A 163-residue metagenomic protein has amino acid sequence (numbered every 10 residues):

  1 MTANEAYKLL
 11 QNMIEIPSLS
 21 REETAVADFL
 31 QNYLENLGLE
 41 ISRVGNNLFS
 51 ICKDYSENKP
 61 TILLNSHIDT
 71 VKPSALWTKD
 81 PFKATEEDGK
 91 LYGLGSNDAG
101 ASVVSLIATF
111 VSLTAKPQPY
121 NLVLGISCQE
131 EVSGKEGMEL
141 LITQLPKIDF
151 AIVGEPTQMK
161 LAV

Functional and structural regions predicted by a protein language model:
M1-N65, T70-P73: N-terminal helical capping/dimerization or prosegment-like subdomains of hydrolases acting on amide or phosphate bonds
A6-K8, D88, L145: Short hydrophobic "helix-edge" motifs at membrane interfaces and signal-peptide entry regions
L19, G95-N97, E136, P156: Gly/Ser/Thr-rich beta-alpha loop segments that engage phosphate groups in nucleotides
I41, A84-E86, V163: A structural signal for short hydrophobic beta-strand segments in well-ordered beta-sheet cores
V44, L94, G125-S127: Structural motif
Y55-S56, D69-V71, A99, E131-V132 (+1 more regions): A short acidic, glycine/proline-enriched capping/turn motif at secondary-structure boundaries, especially helix N-cap
K59-V123: Active-site metal-coordination/substrate-binding segment of hydrolases, especially metallo-dependent peptidases
V104-V163: Acidic/histidine-rich catalytic neighborhood of metal-dependent amide-processing enzymes
